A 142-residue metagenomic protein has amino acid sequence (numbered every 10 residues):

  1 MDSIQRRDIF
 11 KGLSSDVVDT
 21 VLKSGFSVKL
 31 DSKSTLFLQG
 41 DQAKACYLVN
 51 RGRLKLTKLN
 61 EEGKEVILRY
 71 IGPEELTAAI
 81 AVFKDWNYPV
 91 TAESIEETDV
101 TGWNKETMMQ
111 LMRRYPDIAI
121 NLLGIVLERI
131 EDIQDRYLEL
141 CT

Functional and structural regions predicted by a protein language model:
M1, L22, M109, I120-L123 (+1 more regions): Conserved protein kinase catalytic domain
M1-S32, L76-T77, A81-V82: Cyclic nucleotide-binding regulatory module and flanking cytosolic helices
I9, S34-E97, M108: Cyclic nucleotide-binding regulatory domains
V28-K29, A92, I130: Short, flexible turn/loop "capping" segments at secondary-structure junctions
R113-T142: Polybasic "coupling" helices that flank or enter modular domains
